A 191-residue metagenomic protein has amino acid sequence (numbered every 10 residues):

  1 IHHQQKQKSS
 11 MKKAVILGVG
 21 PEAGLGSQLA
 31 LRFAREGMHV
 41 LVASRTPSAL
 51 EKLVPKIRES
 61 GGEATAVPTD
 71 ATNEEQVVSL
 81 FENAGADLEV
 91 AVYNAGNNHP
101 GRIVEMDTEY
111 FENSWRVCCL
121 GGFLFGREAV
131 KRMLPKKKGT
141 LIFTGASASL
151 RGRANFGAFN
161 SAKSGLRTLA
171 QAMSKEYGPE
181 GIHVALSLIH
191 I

Functional and structural regions predicted by a protein language model:
M11-L41: Canonical Rossmann dinucleotide-binding motif of NAD(H)/NADP(H)-dependent dehydrogenases/reductases, specifically
K12, G62-E63, D87-L88, M133-A146 (+1 more regions): Active-site loop of short-chain dehydrogenase/reductase
G18-G20, T140-G165, Q171, K175-G178: Catalytic loop of short-chain dehydrogenase/reductase
M38-K52: Conserved glycine-rich Rossmann-like NAD(P)H-binding loop of the short-chain dehydrogenase/reductase
S48, P68-S79, T108: The beta1-alpha1 cofactor-binding region of Rossmann-like NAD(H)/NADP(H)-dependent oxidoreductases
N97, V104-F123, I142, L166: Catalytic Tyr-X3-Lys loop
G126-R127, Q171: A short, exposed helix-loop element centered on a Lys and neighboring polar residues
H190-I191: Conserved small/polar residues in nucleotide/adenosyl-binding loops
